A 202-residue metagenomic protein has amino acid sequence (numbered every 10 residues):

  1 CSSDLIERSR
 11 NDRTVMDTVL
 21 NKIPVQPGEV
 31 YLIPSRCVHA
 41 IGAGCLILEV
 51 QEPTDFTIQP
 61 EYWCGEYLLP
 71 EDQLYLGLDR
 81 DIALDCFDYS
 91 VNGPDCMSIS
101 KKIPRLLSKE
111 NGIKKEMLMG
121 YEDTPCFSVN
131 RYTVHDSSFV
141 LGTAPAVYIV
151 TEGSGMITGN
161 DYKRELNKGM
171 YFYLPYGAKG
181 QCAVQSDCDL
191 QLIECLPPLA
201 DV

Functional and structural regions predicted by a protein language model:
C1-S2: Short, small-residue-biased leader/transition segments that mark boundaries at the very start of proteins
R8-W63: Loop-centered beta-sheet repeat module
L20-L32, G159-K179: Short acidic-glycine-tyrosine-enriched beta hairpin
C37-F56, K163, N167, Y176-D201: Ligand-binding loop in jelly-roll beta-barrel domains
I58-G142: C-terminal amphipathic alpha-helical segment
Y132, G153, G169, L192: Hydrophobic, well-ordered secondary-structure elements that form the walls of internal hydrophobic environments
S137-F139, G153-T158: Short beta-strand segments in beta-sandwich/barrel cores
Y148: Structured binding elements
